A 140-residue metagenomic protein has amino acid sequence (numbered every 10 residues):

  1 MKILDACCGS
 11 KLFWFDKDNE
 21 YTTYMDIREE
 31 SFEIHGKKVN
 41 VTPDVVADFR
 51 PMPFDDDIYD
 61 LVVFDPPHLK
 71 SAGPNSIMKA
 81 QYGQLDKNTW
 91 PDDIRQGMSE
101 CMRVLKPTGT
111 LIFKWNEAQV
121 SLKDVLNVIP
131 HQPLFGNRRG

Functional and structural regions predicted by a protein language model:
M1-G140: Class I S-adenosyl-L-methionine-dependent methyltransferase catalytic core
